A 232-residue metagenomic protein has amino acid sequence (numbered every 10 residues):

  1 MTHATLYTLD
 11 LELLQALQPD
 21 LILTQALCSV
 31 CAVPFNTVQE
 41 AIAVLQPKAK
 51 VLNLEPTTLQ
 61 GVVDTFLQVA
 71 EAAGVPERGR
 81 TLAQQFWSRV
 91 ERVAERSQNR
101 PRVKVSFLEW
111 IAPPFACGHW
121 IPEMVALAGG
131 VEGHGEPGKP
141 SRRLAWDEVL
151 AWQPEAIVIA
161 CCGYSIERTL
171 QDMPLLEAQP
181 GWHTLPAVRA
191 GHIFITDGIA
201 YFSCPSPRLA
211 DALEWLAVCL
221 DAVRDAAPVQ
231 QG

Functional and structural regions predicted by a protein language model:
M1-G232: N-terminal ligand-binding lobe of clamshell/alpha-beta domains
